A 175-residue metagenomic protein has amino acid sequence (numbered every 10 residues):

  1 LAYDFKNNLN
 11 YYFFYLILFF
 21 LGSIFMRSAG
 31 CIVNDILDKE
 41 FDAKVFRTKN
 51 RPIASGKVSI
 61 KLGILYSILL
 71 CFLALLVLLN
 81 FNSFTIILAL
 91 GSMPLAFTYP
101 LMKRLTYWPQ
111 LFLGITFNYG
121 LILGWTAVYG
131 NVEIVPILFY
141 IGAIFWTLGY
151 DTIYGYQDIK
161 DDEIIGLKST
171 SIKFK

Functional and structural regions predicted by a protein language model:
L1-F14: Short, hydrophobic transmembrane alpha-helix segments
A2, I32, T98-L101, G149: Hydrophobic membrane-targeting signal helices
K6, L37-F41, V45, T85 (+5 more regions): Membrane-interfacial segments
Y11-S23: Loop-to-helix transition at the N-terminal end of transmembrane alpha-helices
I17, G91-P94, I137, E163-L167 (+1 more regions): Alpha-helical membrane-protein architecture signal
L21-S23, S28-A29, T48-L138: Intramembrane alpha-helical segments
G22-L75, A143-K175: Solvent-exposed interhelical
